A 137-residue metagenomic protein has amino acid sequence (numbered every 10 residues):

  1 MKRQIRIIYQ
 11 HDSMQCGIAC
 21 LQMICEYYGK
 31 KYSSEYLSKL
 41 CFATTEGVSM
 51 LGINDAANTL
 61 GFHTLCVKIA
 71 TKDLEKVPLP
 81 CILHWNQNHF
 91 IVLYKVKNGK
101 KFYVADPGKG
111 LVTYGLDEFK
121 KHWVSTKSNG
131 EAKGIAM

Functional and structural regions predicted by a protein language model:
M1-I69, D73-L79, W85-Q87: Cysteine-nucleophile protease catalytic domains, especially the papain-like/related folds used in DUB/UBL proteases
C41-V48, H63-C66, L74-N86, F90-M137: Noncatalytic regulatory segments and standalone regulatory/sensor domains
